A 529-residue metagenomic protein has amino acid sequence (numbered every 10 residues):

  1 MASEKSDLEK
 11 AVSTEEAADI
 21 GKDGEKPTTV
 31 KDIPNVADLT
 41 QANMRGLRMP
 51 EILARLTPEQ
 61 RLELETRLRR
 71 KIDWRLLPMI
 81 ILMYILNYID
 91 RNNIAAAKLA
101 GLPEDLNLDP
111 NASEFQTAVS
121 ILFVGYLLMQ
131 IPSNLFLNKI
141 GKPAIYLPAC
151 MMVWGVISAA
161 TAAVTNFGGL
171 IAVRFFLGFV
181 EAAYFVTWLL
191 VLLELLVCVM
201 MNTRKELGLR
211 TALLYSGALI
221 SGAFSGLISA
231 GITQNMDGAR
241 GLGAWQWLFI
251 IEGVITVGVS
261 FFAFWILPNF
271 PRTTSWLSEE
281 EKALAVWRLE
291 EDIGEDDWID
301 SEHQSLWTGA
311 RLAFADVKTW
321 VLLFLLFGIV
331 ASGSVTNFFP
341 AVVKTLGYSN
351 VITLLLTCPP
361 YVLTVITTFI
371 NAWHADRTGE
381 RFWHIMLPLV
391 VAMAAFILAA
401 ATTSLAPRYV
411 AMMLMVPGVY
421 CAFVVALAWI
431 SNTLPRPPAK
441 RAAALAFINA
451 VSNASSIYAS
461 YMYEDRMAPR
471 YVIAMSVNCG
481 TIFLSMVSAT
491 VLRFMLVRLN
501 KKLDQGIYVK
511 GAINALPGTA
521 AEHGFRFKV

Functional and structural regions predicted by a protein language model:
M1-L86, N92, A100, F264-I299 (+3 more regions): Intracellular terminal tails of multi-pass secondary transporters
A95-A96, T308-W373, L427, S460: Extracytoplasmic gate region of multi-pass secondary transporters
A95-L128: Extracellular/periplasmic helix-loop-helix junction of adjacent transmembrane segments in MFS-like secondary
L106-N107, P132, G141-K142, A163-G169 (+7 more regions): Helix-breaking motifs and short loop linkers at transmembrane-helix boundaries and internal kinks in secondary membrane
V119-L135, C358-I370: Central cavity-lining transmembrane alpha-helices of secondary-active solute carriers, predominantly the Major
L128-G169: Conserved MFS/SLC helix-loop-helix module at the cytosolic interface between two early adjacent transmembrane helices
M152-T165, G178, V390-T403: C-terminal ends and interior cores of transmembrane alpha-helices in multi-pass membrane transporters/permeases
G208-L242, F249-T256, L445-A459: Glycine-rich segments within core transmembrane alpha-helices of 12-TM secondary carriers
